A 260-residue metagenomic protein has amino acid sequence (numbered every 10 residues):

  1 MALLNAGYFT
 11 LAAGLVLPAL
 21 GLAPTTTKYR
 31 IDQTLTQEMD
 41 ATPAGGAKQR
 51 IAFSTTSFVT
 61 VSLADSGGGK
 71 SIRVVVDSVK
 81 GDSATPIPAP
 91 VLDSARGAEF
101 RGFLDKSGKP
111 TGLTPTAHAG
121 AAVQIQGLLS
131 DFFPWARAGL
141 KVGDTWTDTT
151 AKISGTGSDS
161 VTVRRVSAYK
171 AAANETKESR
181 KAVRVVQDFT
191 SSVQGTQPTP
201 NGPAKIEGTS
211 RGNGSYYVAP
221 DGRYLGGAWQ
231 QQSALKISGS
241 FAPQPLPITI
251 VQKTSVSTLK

Functional and structural regions predicted by a protein language model:
A2-P18: Bacterial N-terminal signal peptides
L17-K260: Signature of exported/secreted
